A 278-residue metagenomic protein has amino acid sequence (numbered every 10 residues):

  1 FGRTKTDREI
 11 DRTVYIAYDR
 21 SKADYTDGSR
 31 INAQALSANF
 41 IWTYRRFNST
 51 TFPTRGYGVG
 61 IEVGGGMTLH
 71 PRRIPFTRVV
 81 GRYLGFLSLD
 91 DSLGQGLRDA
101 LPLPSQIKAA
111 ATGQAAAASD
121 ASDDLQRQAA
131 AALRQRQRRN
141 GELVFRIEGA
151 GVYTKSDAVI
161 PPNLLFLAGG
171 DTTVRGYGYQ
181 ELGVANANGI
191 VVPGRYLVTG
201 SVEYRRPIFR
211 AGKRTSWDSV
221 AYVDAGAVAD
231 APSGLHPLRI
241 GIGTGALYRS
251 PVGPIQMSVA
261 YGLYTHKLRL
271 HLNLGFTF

Functional and structural regions predicted by a protein language model:
F1-D7, A35: Short intrinsically disordered, low-complexity coil segments enriched in acidic
R3, A23-Y25, A246: Alpha-helix C-terminal capping segments
K5-V14, N48-F52, L89-G94, F209-G212 (+1 more regions): Repeated loop/turn-to-beta-strand initiation elements of outer-membrane beta-barrel proteins
E9-Y15, Y25, T199: A cross-taxonomic marker for long C-terminal extensions/tails that follow the last structured domain
R12-I16, Q34-F40, A221, I240-T244 (+2 more regions): One face of beta-strands
D19: A short glycine/proline-enriched turn/edge-strand or helix-cap micro-motif
K22-I31, A35-W217, A221-Y222, A229 (+1 more regions): C-terminal outer-membrane beta-barrel translocator/porin domains of Gram-negative envelope proteins and their
A231-F278: C-terminal beta-signal and terminal closure region of outer-membrane beta-barrel proteins
